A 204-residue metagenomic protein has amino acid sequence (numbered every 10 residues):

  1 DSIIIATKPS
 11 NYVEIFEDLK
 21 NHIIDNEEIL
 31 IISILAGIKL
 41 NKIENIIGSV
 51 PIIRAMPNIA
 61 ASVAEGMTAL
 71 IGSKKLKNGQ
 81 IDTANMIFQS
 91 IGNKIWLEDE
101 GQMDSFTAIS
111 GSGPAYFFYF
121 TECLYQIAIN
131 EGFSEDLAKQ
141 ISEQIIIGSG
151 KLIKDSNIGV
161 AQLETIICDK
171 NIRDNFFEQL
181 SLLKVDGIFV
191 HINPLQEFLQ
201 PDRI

Functional and structural regions predicted by a protein language model:
D1-L70, K74: Rossmann-like NAD(P)(H) cofactor-binding subdomain of soluble oxidoreductases
S2, K139, E143-F189, P194-I204: NAD(P)-dependent Rossmann-like dehydrogenase/reductase catalytic/cofactor-binding core
A36-I38, P57-A61, S110, Q144-I146 (+1 more regions): Glycine-rich beta-alpha junction loops
K42, I46-P51, M67-S105, Y116-S156: Internal alpha-helical scaffold of NAD(P)-dependent oxidoreductase catalytic cores
Q102-A108, V160-E164: Short pre-catalytic strand/loop immediately N-terminal to key active-site residues, enriched for Gly-Thr
